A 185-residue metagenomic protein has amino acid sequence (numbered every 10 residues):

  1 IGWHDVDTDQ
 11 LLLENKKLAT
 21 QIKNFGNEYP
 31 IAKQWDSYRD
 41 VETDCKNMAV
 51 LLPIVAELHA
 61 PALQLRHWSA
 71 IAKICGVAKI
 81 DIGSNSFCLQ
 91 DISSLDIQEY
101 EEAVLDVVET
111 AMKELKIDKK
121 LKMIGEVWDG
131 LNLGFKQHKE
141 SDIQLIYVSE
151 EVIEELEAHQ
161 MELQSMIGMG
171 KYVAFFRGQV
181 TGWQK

Functional and structural regions predicted by a protein language model:
I1-K185: Extended alpha-helical scaffold segments
